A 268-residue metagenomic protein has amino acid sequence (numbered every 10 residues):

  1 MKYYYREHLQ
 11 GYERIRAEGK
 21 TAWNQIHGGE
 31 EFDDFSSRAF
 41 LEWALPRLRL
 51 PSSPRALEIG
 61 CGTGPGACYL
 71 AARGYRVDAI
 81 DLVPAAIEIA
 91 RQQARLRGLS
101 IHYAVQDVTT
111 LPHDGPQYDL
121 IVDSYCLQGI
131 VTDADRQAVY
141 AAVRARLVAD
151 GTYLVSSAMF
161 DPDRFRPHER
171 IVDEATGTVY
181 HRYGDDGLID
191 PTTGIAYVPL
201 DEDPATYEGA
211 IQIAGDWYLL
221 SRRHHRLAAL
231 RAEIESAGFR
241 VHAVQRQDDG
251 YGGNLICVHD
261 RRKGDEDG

Functional and structural regions predicted by a protein language model:
M1-S52, L57, G62-R73, D78-R97 (+2 more regions): Class I (Rossmann-like) S-adenosyl-L-methionine-dependent methyltransferase catalytic domain, capturing the SAM-binding
P84, D133-Q137: Non-membrane alpha-helical structural segments and their capping/turn regions in soluble enzymes
H113-I121: A short acidic, Gly/Pro-enriched loop at the edge of an enzyme's catalytic core that lines a small-molecule cofactor
P116, C126, A158: Flexible loop residues that form catalytic and substrate-binding hotspots at small-molecule/glycan-binding clefts
L120-A134: A short SAM/SAH-binding and catalytic strip from SAM-dependent methyltransferases
G129, R146, A237: Short alpha-helical functional segments enriched in proximate histidine and acidic residues
Q137-A149: A short glycine-rich, Lys/Arg-flanked "PGG" loop and its adjoining helix->strand segment in the class I
